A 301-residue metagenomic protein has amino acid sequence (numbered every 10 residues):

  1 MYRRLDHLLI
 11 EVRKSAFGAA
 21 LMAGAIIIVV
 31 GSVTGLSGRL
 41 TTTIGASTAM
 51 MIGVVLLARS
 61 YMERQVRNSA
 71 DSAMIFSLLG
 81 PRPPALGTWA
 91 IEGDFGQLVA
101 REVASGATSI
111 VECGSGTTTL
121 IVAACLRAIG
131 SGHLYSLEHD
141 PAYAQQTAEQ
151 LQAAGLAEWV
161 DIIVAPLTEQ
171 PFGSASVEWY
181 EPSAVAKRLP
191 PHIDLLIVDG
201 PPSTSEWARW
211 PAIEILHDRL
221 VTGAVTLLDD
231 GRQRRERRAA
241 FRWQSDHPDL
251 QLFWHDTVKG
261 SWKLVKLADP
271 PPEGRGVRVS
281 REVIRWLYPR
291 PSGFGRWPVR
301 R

Functional and structural regions predicted by a protein language model:
M1-M22: Juxtamembrane interface helix immediately N-terminal to a transmembrane segment
D71-S105: Class I SAM-dependent methyltransferase Rossmann-like catalytic core, especially the SAM/SAH-binding loop
G106-G116: Conserved class I S-adenosyl-L-methionine
T117-I129: Conserved SAM-binding loop of SAM-dependent methyltransferases across substrates and taxa, primarily the Class I
S131-E138: Conserved SAM-binding motif I beta-strand of class I
A148-P191: S-adenosyl-L-methionine
P190-D199: Short SAM/SAH-binding signature in class I
P201-R301: C-terminal substrate-binding/active-site "lid" region of AdoMet-derived donor-dependent transferases
